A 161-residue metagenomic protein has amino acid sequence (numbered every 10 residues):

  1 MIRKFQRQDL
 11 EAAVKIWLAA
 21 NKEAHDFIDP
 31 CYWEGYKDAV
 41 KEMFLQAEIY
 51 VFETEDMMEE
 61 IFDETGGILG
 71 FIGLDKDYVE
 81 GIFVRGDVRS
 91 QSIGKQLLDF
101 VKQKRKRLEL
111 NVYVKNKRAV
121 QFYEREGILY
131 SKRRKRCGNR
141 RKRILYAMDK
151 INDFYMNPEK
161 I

Functional and structural regions predicted by a protein language model:
M1-K15: A short beta-loop-alpha structural element at the N-terminal edge of CoA-dependent acyl/N-acetyltransferase catalytic
K15-L45: Conserved GNAT-fold acetyl-CoA-binding loop/helix
E48-G73: Conserved beta-hairpin
D77-R89, V112-Y113: A short, internal acetyl-CoA/4′-phosphopantetheine-binding micro-motif in the GNAT/acyltransferase core
S90-Q103, Q121-R125: Conserved acetyl-CoA-binding loop-helix of GNAT-fold acetyltransferases
G94, L98, K115-A119, R136-K142: Short glycine/proline-centered loop/turn elements that form peptide/ligand docking sites
Q103-K115: Conserved GNAT acetyl-CoA-binding A-motif
E124-R133: Conserved acetyl-CoA-binding loop of GNAT-fold acetyltransferases
